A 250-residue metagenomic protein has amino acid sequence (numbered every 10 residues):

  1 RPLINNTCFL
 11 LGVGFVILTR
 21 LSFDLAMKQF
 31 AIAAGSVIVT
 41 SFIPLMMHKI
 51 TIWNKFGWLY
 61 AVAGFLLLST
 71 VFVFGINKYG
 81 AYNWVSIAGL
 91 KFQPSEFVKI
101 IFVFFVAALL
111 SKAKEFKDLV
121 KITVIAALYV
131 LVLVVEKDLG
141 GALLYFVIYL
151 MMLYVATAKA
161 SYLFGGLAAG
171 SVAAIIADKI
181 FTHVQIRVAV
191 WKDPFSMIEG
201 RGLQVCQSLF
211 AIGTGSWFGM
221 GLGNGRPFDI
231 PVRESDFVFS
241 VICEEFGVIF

Functional and structural regions predicted by a protein language model:
P2-R201, S240-F250: Hydrophobic alpha-helical transmembrane segments of multi-pass inner membrane proteins, especially in bacterial systems
G215-F246: Long extracytoplasmic/lumenal interhelical loops at the membrane interface of multi-pass membrane proteins
